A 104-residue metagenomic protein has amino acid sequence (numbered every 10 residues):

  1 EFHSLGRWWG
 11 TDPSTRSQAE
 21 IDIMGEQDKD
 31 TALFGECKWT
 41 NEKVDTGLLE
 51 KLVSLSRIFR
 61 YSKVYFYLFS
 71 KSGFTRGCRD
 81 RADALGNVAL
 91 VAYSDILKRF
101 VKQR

Functional and structural regions predicted by a protein language model:
E1-R104: A cross-kingdom feature that marks ATP-driven nucleic-acid transaction machinery
